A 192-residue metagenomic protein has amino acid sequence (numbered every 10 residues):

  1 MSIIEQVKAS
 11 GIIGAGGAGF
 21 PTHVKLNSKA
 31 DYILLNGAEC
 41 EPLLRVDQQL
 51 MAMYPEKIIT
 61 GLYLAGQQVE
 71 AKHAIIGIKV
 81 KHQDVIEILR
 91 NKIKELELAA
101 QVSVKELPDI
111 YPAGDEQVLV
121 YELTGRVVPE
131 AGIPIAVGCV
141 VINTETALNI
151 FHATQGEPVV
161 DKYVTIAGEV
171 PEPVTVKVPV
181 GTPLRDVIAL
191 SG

Functional and structural regions predicted by a protein language model:
M1-Y121: Iron-sulfur-cluster electron-transfer modules
I59, L184-R185: A generic alpha-helix preference that emphasizes hydrophobic side chains
G66, I188-A189: Residue-level preference for well-ordered alpha-helical positions
I75, K81-L184, L190-G192: Hydrophobic alpha-helical positions that pack around
